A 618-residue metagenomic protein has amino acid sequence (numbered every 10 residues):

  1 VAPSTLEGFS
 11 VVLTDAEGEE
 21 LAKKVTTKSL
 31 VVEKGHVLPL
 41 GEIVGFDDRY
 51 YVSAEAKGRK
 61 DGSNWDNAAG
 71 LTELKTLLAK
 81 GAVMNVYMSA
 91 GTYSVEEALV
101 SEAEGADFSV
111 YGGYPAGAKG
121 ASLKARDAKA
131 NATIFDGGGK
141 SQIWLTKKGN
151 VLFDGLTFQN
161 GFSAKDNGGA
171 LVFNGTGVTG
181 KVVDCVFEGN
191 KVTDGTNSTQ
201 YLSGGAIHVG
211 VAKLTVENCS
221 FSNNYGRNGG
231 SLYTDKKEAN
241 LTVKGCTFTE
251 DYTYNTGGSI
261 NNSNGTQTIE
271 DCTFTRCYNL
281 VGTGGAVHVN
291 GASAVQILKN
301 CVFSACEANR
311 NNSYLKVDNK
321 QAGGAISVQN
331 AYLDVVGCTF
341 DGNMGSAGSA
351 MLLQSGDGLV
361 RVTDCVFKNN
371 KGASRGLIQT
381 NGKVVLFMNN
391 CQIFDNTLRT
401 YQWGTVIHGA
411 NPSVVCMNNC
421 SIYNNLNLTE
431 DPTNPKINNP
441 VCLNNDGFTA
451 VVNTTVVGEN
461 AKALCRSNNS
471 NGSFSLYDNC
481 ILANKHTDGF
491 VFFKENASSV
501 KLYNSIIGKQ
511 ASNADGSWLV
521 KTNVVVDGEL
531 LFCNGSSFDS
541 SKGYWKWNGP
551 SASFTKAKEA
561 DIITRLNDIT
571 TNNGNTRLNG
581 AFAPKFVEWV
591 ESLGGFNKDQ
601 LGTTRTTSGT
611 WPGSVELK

Functional and structural regions predicted by a protein language model:
V1-V31: Tryptophan-paired
T26-D47: Extracellular beta-sheet/turn segments enriched in Thr/Pro/Gly and aliphatic residues
R49, S53-S94, L601, R605-T606: Acidic Gly/Asp/Thr-rich repetitive segments characteristic of extracellular carbohydrate-active and adhesion proteins
S53, S109-G112, N150-N160, T179-D194 (+14 more regions): Right-handed parallel beta-helix
E96-A98, A132-L145, A164-N174, D194-V209 (+11 more regions): Extracellular beta-strand/beta-solenoid scaffold signature
A106-D166, K191, Y252, E307: Right-handed parallel beta-helix/beta-spiral solenoid domain characteristic of secreted/periplasmic
N572, T576-K618: Surface beta-loop-beta hairpin patches that serve as ligand-binding interfaces in beta-rich domains
